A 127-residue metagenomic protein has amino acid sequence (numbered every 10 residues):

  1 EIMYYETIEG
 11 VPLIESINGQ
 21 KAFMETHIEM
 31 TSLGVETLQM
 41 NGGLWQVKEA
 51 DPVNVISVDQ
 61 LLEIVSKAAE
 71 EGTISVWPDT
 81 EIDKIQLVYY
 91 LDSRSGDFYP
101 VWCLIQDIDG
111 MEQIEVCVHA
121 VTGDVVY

Functional and structural regions predicted by a protein language model:
E1-S32, I85-I114: Exposed beta-strand-loop-beta-strand "reactive/processing" segments of non-cytosolic proteins
Q20-T37, Q60-S75: Extended substrate/cofactor- or partner-recognition/assembly subdomains adjacent to catalytic sites in enzymes
F23-N54, V116-Y127: A short, surface-exposed interaction/processing loop segment used at functional sites
G43-S95: Short, non-transmembrane alpha-helical segments in secretory-pathway proteins
